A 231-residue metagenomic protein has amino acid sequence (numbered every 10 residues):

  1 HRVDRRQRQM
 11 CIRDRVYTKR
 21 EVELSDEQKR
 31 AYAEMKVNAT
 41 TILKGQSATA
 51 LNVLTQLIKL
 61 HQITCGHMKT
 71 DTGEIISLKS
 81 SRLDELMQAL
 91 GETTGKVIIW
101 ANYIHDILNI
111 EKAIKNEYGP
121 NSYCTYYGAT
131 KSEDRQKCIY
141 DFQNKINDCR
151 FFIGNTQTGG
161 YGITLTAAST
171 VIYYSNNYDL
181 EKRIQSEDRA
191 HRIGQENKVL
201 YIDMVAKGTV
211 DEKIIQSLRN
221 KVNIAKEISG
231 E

Functional and structural regions predicted by a protein language model:
H1-I12: Single conserved hydrophobic/aromatic residue that forms the stacking wall/gate of nucleotide- or nucleobase-binding
R13-I163, E231: Conserved Helicase C-terminal RecA-like lobe
W100, G154-N155, Y173-S175, M204-V205: Conserved beta-strand segments of the P-loop GTPase G domain that flank and frequently precede/overlap
Y127-K131, S175-L180: Short, acidic/turn-prone active-site loops that include or flank metal/cofactor- and phosphate-binding residues
F152, V171-I172, A190: Short, well-ordered beta-strand core segments
I163-N176, V199-D203: A short beta-strand element within the Helicase C-terminal
Y178-E231: A conserved SF2-helicase RecA2
